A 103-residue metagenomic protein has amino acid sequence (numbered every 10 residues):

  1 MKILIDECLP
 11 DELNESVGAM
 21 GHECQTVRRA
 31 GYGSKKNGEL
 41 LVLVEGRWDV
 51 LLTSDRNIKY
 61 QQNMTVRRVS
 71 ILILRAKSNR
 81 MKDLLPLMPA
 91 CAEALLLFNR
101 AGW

Functional and structural regions predicted by a protein language model:
M1-D49, L96: N-terminal first-folded block
K2-L4, R56, L72, S78: Single, function-defining residue in the core of a domain
N14-E15, Q61-N63, D83: Short glycine-/acidic-enriched loop or helix-start segments at secondary-structure transitions that form or flank
V17-M20, L40-L41, T65-V69, P86-L87: Short, glycine/charged-enriched secondary-structure capping and boundary segments
G21-H22, I58-V66, W103: Solvent-exposed interaction patches of small proteins and small membrane subunits
V44-M64: Acidic, metal-binding active-site segment of PIN/NYN-like and related structure-specific nucleases
V69-W103: C-terminal structural segments of small proteins and small subunits
